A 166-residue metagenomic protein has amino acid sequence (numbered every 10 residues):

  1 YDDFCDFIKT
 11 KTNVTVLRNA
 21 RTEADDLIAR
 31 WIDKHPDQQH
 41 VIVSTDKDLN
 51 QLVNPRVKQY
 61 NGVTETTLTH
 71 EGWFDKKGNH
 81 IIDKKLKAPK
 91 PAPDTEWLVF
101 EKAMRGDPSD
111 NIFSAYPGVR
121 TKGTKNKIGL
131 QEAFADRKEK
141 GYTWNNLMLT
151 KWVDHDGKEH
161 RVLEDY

Functional and structural regions predicted by a protein language model:
Y1-Y166: Extended two-metal-dependent nuclease catalytic cores across DNA- and RNA-processing enzymes
